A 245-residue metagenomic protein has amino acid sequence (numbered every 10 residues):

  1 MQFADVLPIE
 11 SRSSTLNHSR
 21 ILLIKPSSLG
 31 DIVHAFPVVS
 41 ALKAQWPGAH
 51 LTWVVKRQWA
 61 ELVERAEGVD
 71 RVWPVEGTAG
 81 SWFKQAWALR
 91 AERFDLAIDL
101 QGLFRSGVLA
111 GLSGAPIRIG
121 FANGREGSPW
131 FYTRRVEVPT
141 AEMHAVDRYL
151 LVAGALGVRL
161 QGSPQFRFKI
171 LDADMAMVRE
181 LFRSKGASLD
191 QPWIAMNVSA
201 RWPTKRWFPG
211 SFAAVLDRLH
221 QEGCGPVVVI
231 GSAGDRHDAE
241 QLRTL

Functional and structural regions predicted by a protein language model:
M1-L245: Catalytic machinery of carbohydrate-active enzymes, primarily nucleotide-sugar-dependent glycosyltransferases
